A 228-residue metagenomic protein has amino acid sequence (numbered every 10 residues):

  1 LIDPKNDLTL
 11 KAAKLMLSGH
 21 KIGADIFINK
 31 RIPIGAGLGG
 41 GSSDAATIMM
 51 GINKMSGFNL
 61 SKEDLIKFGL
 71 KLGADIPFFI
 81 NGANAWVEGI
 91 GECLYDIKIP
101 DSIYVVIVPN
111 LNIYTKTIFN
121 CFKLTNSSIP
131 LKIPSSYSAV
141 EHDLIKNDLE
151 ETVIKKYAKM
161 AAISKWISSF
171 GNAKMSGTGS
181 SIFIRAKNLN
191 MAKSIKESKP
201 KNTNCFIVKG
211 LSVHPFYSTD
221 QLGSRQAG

Functional and structural regions predicted by a protein language model:
L1-D3, I48, L70, Y137-N147: Short, basic/glycine-rich phosphate-binding loops at helix/coil junctions that contact nucleotide phosphates
K5-I32: Helix-rich "cap/lid" substructures immediately adjacent to catalytic or cofactor-binding pockets
S18-D25, G51-L70, L189-K201: Phosphate-handling active-site elements
A36-D64, F78: DPxDG-like acidic metal-binding loop motif
F79-N81, A85-N172, R185-G228: Conserved, helical-rich catalytic subdomain that frames metal- and/or nucleotide-binding sites in enzyme alpha/beta
G179-I182: Conserved glycine-rich beta-strand-loop-beta hairpin in the small C-terminal domain of fold type I
